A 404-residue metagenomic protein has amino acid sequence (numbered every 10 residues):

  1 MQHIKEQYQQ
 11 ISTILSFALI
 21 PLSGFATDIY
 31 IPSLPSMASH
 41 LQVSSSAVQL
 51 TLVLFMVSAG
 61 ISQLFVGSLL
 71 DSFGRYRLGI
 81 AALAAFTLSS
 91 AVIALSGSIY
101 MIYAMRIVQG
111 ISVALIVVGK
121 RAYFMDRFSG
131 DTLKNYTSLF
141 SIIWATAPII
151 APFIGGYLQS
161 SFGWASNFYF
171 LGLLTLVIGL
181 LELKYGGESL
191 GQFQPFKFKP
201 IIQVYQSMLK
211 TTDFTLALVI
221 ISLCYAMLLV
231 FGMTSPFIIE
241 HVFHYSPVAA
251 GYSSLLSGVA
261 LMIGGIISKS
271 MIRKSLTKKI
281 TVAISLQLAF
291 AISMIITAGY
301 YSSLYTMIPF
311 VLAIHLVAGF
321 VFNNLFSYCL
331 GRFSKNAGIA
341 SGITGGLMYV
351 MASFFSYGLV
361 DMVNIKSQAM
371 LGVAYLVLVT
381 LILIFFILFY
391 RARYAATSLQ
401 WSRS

Functional and structural regions predicted by a protein language model:
Q2-E6, G187-L218: Juxtamembrane intracellular "pre-TM" segments in multi-pass secondary transporters
Q42, G74, L95-M101, S112 (+2 more regions): Helix-breaking motifs and short loop linkers at transmembrane-helix boundaries and internal kinks in secondary membrane
I61-I99: Conserved MFS/SLC helix-loop-helix module at the cytosolic interface between two early adjacent transmembrane helices
A85, S89-V92, Y100-V108, Y305-A313: Paired small-residue
M101, S138-L183, Y252: Helix-loop-helix hairpin linking two adjacent transmembrane segments in secondary transporters
M105-T146: Cytoplasmic helix-loop-helix junction between adjacent transmembrane helices in 12-TM secondary transporters
L173-Q192, F386-F389: C-terminal membrane-cytosol helix-exit motif in multi-pass small-molecule transporters
F326-I365, A374-Y375: A late C-terminal transmembrane helix in Major Facilitator Superfamily
